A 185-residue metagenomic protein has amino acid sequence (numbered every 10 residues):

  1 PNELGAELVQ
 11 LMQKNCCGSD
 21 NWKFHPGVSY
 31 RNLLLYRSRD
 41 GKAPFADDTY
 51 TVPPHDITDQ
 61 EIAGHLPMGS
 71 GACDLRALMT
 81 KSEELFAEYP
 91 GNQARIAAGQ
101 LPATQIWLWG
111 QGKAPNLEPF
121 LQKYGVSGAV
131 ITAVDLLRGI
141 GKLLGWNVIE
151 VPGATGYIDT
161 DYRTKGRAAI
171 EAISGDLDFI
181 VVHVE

Functional and structural regions predicted by a protein language model:
P1-E185: Feature captures the catalytic ectodomains and active-site-proximal regions of enzymes that hydrolyze or transfer
